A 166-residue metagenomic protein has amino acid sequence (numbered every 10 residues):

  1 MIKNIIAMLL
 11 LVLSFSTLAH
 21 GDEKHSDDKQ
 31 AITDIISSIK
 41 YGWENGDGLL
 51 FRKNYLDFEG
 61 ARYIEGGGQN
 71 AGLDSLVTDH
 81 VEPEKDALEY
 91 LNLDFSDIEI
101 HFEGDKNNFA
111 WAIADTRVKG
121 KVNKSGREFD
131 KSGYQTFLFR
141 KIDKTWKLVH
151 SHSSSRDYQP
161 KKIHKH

Functional and structural regions predicted by a protein language model:
M1-I5: Positively charged n-region of N-terminal signal peptides that target proteins for export
I6-S16: Bacterial N-terminal signal peptides
A19-N54, F58: Short, low-complexity N-terminal intrinsically disordered segments enriched in polar/charged residues
H20, H80, H152: Histidine-centered active-site/metal-ligand motif
G48-G104, N108, D115: A solvent-exposed, acidic/Ser-Thr-rich amphipathic alpha-helical stretch
W111, D130-K162: Short beta-strand edge/turn micro-motifs at domain boundaries
A114-K121: Generic short beta-strand segments
K124-G126: Outer-membrane beta-barrel domain signature
